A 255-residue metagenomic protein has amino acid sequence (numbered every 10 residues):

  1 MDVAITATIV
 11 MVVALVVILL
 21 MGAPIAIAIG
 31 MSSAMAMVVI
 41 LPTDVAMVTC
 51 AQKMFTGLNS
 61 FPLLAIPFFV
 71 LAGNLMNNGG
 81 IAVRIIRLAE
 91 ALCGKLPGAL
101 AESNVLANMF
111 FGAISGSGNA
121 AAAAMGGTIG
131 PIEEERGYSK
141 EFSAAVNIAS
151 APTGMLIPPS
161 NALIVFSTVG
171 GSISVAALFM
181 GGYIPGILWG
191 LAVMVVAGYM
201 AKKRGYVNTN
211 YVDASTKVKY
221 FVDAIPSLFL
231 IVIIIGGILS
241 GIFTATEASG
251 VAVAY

Functional and structural regions predicted by a protein language model:
M1-Y255: Alpha-helical transmembrane segments of multi-pass membrane transport proteins
